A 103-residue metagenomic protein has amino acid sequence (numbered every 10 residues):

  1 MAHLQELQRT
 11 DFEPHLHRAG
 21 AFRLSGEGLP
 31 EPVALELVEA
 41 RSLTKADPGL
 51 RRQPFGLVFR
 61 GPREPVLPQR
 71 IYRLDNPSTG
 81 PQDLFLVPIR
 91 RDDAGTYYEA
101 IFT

Functional and structural regions predicted by a protein language model:
A2-E27, A34: N-terminal disorder-to-order initiation segments that are Gly/Lys/Arg-biased and fold into the first beta/loop/alpha
H15-H17, P65-L67, D93: Short solvent-exposed loop/turn micro-motifs enriched in small/polar/acidic residues
H17, P30, R52-P54, G95: A general secondary-structure signal for short beta-strands and their flanking turns/coil in non-transmembrane regions
A21, A34-E36, G56-V58, I71-R73 (+2 more regions): Beta-strand secondary-structure signal
S25-E36, N76-Q82: Short coil-to-beta-strand transition motifs
E36-L43, V87-D93: A short, sequence-level motif marking secondary-structure junctions
E39-D75: Short, conserved turn/kink motifs that form compact alpha/beta structural patches or helix kinks used as
Q69-T103: Short, compact, well-ordered microdomains
